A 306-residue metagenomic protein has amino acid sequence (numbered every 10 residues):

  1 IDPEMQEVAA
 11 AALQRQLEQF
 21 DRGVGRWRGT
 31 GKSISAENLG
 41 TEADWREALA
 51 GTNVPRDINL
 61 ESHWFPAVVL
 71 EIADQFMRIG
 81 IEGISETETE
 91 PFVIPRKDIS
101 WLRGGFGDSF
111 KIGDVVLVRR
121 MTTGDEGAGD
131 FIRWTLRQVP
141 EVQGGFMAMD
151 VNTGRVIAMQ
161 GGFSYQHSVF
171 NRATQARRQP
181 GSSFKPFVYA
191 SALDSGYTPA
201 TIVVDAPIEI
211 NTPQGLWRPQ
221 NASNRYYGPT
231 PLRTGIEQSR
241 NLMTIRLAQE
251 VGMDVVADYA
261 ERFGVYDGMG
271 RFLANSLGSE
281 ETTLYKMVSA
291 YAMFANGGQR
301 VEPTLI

Functional and structural regions predicted by a protein language model:
I1, M5, E37, E61 (+7 more regions): Secondary-structure capping and boundary motifs in well-ordered enzyme cores
I1-R178, S182-F184, Y197-T201, D254-A260 (+1 more regions): Periplasmic/cell-envelope proteins involved in peptidoglycan metabolism and beta-lactam response
Q6, A10, Q14-E18, V118-M121 (+6 more regions): Sec-exported extracytoplasmic/periplasmic mature domains
V139, V169-T174, W217-P219, Y227-P229 (+2 more regions): Flexible glycine/proline-enriched surface loops and loop-helix/loop-strand junctions
G144, T201, A206, L273-N275 (+1 more regions): Extracytoplasmic/periplasmic beta-strand context in beta-sandwich domains, especially the cupredoxin/COX2 CuA-binding
N152, Y197-V256, N296, R300: Conserved catalytic neighborhood of penicillin-recognizing serine enzymes
S182-S191, L284-S289: Short amphipathic alpha-helical face segments that pack within enzyme cores and frequently flank/anchor catalytic
R262-I306: Active-site-proximal helix/loop microenvironment of the serine DD-peptidase/beta-lactamase transpeptidase fold
